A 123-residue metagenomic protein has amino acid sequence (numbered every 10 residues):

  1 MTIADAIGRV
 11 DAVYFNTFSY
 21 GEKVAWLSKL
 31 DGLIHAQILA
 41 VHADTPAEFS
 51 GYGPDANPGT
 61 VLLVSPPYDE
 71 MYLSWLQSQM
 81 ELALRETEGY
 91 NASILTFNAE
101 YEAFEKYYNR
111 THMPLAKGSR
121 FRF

Functional and structural regions predicted by a protein language model:
M1-V61, E102-F123: Conserved short "hinge" loops at termini or chain/domain junctions
V61-E70: Structural motif
E70-L82: Short, hydrophobic/amphipathic alpha-helical patches that form generic packing surfaces within helical domains
M80-Y90: Short helix-capping/linker segments at secondary-structure and domain boundaries
N91-E105: Short secondary-structure subsegments characteristic of cysteine-rich extracellular domains
